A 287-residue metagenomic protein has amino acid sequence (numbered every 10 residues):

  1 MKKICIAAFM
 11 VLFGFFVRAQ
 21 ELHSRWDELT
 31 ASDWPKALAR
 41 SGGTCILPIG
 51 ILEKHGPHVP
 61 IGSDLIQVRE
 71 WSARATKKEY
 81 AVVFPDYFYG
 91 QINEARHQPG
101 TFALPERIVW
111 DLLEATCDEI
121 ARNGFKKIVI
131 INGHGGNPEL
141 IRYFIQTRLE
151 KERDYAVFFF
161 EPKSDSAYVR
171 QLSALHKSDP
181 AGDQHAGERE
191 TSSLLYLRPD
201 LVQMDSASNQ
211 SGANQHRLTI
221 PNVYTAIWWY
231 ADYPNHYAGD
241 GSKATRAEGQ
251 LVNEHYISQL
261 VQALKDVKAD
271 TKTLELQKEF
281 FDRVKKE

Functional and structural regions predicted by a protein language model:
M1-I4: Positively charged n-region of N-terminal signal peptides that target proteins for export
I6-A8: Sec-dependent N-terminal signal peptides
M10-R18: Hydrophobic h-region of N-terminal signal peptides that target proteins for export in Gram-negative bacteria
Q20-R107, D111-K127, G135-E287: Extended, histidine- and acidic-residue-enriched regions that form the cofactor-binding/catalytic faces
